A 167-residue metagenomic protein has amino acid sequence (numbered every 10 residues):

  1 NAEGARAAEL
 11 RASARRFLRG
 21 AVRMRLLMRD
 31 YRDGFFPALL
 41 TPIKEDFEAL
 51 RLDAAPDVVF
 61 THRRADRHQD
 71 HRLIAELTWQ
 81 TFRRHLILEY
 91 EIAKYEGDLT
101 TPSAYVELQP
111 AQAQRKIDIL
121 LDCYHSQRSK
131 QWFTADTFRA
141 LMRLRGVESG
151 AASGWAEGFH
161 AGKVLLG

Functional and structural regions predicted by a protein language model:
N1-L86, K94, T100, L144-G154 (+1 more regions): Active-site beta-strand->loop->alpha-helix modules in alpha/beta enzyme cores, enriched in Gly/His/Asp(Glu)
T41-P42, P102-S103, I119-L121: Surface-exposed beta-strand edges and their flanking turn/coil or helix-capping segments
L77, T134-F138, A156: Residue-level signal for alpha-helical context at structural boundaries
E96-P110: Phosphate-binding/catalytic loops
V106-R143: A conserved mid-domain beta-alpha-beta active-site/ligand-binding segment of alpha/beta enzyme cores
F159-H160: Short, solvent-exposed loop/turn segments enriched in Ser/Thr/Gly
